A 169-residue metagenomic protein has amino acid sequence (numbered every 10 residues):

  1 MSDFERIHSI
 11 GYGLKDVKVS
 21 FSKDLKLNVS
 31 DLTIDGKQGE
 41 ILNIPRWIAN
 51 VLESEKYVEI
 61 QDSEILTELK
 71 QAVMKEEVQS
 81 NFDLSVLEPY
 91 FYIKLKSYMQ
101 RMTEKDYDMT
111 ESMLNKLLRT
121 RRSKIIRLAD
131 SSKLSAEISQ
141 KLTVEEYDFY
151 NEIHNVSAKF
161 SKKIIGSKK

Functional and structural regions predicted by a protein language model:
M1-L27: N-terminal, Lys/Arg-enriched amphipathic/low-complexity engagement segments that precede the first folded domain
D3-S9, I65-K169: Charge/polar-rich, low-complexity and marginally structured segments
G11-G13, G36-G39, G166: Residue-identity detector for glycine
V19-F21, I60, L95, L114: Generic structural hydrophobic/aromatic packing signal, biased to beta-strands
D24-L66: Compact, well-ordered interaction domains used in eukaryotic information-processing assemblies
